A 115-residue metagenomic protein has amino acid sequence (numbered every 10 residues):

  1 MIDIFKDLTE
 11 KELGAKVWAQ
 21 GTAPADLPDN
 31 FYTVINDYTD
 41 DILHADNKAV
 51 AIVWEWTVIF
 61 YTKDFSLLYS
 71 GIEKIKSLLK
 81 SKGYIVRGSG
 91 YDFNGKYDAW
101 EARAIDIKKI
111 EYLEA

Functional and structural regions predicted by a protein language model:
M1-A45, Y97: Small/polar-rich, solvent-exposed N-terminal microdomains that initiate assembly or binding
M1-L13, S70-Y84: Amphipathic alpha-helical segments
L43-A49, Y69: Short histidine-centered beta-strand/loop micro-motifs that create catalytic or ligand/metal-coordination sites
V50-K63, A99-E111: Oligomerization/assembly interface segments of phage tail-like spikes and tubes
I52-S81: Mid-chain, well-packed structural core segment of small domains
E73-A115: Acidic-leaning, charged glycine-interspersed low-complexity segments
